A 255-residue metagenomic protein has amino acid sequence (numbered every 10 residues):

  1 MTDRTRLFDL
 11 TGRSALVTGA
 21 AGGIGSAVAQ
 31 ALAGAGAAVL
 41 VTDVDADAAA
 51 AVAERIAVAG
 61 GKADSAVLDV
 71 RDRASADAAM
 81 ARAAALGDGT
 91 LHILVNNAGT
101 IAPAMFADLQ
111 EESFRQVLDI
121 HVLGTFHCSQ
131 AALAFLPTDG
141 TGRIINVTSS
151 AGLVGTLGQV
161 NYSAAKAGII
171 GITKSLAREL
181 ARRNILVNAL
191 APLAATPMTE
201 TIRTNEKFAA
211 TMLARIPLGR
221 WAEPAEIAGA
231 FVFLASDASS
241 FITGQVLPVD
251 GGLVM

Functional and structural regions predicted by a protein language model:
T2-R6, V154, F231-V232, T243-M255: Short C-terminal tail/terminal secondary-structure segment of NAD(P)H-dependent dehydrogenase/reductase domains
V95, T141, A181, L186 (+1 more regions): Short, small/polar-rich loop/turn modules that mediate ligand/substrate recognition or access, typified
M105-F106, Q110-R115, M212: Substrate-binding pocket helix/loop in short-chain dehydrogenase/reductase
S129, A165, T173: Active-site helix of classical SDR
A134, R178-R182, S240: Alpha-helical segment proximal to the catalytic Tyr-Lys
S149: Residue(s) in the substrate-gating loop at a strand-loop-helix junction that position the organic substrate next
A189, A210-A238, I242, V249-G251: C-terminal helical subdomain
